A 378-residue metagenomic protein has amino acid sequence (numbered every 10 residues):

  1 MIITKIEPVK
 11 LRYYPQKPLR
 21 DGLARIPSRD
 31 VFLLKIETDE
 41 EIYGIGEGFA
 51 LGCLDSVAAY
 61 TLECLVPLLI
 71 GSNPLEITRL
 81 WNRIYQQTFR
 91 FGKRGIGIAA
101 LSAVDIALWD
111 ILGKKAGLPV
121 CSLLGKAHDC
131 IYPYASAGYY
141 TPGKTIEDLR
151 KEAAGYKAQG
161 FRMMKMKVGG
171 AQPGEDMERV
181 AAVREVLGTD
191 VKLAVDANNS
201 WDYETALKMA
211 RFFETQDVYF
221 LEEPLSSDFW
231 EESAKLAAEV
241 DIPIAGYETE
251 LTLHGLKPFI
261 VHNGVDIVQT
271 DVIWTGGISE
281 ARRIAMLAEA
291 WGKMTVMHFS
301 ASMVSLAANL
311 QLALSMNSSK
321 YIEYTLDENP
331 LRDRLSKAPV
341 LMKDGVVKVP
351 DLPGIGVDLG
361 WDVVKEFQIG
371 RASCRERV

Functional and structural regions predicted by a protein language model:
M1-E40, I45, F49-A50, E328-D333: Structured beta-strand/loop patches that form or line metal/cofactor-binding pockets in enzymes
I3, E41, L65, V104 (+8 more regions): Conserved, mostly hydrophobic/aromatic
E37-K115: Metal- or metallocofactor-binding catalytic centers and their adjacent structured scaffolds across diverse enzyme
E63, R211, D217, D228-V346 (+1 more regions): Shared catalytic-loop signature of beta/alpha-barrel
L101, V168-Q172, V195-N199, E222-L225 (+3 more regions): Glycine- and other small-residue-rich loops at beta-strand/loop junctions that grip anionic moieties
D105-T141: Glycine-rich, aromatic-flanked loop segments that form ligand/cofactor-binding clefts across common enzyme folds
D129-V240: Metal-dependent enolase-superfamily TIM-barrel catalytic cores that perform enediolate-based chemistry
A372-V378: Conserved small/polar residues in nucleotide/adenosyl-binding loops
